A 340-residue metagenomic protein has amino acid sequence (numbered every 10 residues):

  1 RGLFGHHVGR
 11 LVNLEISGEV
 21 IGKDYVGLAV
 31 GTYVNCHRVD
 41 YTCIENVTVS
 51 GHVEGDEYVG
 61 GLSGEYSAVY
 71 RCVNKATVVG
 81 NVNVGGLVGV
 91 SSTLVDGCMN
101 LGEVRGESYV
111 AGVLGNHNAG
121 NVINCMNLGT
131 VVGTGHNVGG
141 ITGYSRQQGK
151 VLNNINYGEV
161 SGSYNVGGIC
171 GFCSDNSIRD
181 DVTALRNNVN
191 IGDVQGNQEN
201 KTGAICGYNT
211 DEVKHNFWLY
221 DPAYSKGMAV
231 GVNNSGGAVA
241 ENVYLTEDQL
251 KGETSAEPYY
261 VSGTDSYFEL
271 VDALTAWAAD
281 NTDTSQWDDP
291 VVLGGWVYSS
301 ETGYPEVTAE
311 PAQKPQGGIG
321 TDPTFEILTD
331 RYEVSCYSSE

Functional and structural regions predicted by a protein language model:
R1-Y337: Predominantly extracellular beta-rich ligand-binding scaffolds that present long acidic/polar faces for carbohydrate
